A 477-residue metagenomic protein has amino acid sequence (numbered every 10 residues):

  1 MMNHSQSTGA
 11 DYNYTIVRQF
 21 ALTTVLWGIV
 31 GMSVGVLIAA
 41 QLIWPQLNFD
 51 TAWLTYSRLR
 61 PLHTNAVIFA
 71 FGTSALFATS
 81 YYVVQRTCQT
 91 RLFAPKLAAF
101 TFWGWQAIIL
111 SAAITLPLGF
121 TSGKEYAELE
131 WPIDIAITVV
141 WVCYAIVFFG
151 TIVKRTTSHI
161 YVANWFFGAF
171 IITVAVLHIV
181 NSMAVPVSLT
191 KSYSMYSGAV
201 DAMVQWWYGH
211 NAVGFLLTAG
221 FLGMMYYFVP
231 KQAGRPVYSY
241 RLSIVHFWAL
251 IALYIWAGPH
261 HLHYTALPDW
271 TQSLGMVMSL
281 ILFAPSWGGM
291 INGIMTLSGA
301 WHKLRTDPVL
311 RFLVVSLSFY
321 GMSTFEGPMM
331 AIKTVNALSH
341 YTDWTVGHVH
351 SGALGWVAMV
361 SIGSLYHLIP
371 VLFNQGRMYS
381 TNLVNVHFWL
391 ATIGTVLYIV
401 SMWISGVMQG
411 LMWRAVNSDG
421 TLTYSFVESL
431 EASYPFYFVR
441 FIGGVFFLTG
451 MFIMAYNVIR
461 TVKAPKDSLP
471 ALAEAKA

Functional and structural regions predicted by a protein language model:
N3-T8, S429-S433: Short, charged/polar, low-complexity loop and linker segments that flank or interrupt alpha-helical bundles
S5-Q19: Cytosolic juxtamembrane amphipathic/interface segments immediately preceding and feeding into a transmembrane helix
R18-F49, W53-F120, W131-I152, N164-L189 (+7 more regions): Hydrophobic cores of alpha-helical transmembrane segments in multi-pass integral membrane proteins
D50, S122-E125, T265-P268, N336-H340: Membrane-interface helix termini and inter-helical loops of multi-pass transporters
L129, S192-S197: Surface-exposed loop and adjacent secondary-structure segments within mature catalytic domains
M195-V204, S339, W344-V346: Active-site-proximal inter-transmembrane loops
V200-D201, A233-R235: Functional cores that coordinate and move charged inorganic groups
K466-A477: Short, highly charged, low-complexity non-transmembrane loops/tails of multi-pass membrane proteins
